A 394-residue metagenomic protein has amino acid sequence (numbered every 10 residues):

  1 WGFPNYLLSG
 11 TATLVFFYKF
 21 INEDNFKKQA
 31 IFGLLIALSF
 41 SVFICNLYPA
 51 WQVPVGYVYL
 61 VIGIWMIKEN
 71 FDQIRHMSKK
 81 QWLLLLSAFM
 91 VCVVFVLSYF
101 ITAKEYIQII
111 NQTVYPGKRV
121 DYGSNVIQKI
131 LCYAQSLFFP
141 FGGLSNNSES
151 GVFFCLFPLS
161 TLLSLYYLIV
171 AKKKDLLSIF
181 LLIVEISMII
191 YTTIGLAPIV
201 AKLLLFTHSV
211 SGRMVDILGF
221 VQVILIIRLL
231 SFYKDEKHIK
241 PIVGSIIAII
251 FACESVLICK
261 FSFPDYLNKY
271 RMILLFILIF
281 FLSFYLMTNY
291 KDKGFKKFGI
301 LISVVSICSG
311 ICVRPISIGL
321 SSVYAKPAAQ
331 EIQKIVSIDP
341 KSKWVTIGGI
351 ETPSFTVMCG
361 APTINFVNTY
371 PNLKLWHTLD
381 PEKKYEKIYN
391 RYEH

Functional and structural regions predicted by a protein language model:
W1-N5, I186-I242, A252-F276: Membrane-helix boundary/interfacial segments in multi-pass membrane proteins
N22-V42, K79, K237-I249, K297: Short hydrophobic alpha-helices at membrane interfaces in multi-pass membrane enzymes
V55-F89, A171: Perimembrane helix-loop-helix junctions
M77-Y99, I179-S187: Hydrophobic alpha-helical membrane-interfacial segments at the cytosolic entry of transmembrane helices
A88-V94, D292-I318: Internal/C-terminal transmembrane anchor helices
S98-L177, G212: Periplasmic/ER-lumenal interhelical loops and adjacent helix-loop junctions in multi-pass membrane proteins
L165-G195: Membrane-interface helix-loop-helix junctions at transmembrane boundaries of multi-pass membrane enzymes, predominantly
S178, S309-H394: Soluble catalytic regions of membrane-associated enzymes that act on cell-envelope and secretory-pathway components
